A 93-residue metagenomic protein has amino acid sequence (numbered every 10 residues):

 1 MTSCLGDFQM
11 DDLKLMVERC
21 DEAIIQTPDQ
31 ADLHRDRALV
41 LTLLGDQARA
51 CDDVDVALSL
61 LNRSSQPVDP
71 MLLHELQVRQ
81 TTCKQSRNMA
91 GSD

Functional and structural regions predicted by a protein language model:
M1-D93: Alpha-helical tetratricopeptide repeat
